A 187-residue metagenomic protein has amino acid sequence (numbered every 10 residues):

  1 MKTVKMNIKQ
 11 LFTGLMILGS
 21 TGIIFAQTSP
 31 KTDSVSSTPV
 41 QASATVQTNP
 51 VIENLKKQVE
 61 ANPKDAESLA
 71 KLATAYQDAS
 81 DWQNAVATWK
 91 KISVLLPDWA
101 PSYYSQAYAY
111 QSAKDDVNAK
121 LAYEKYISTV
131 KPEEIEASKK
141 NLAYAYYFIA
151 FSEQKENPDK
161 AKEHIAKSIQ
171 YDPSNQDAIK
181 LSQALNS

Functional and structural regions predicted by a protein language model:
K56-N62, S128-K140: Flexible helix-coil transition and linker loops at the boundaries of alpha-helical arrays
Q58, K91-I92, K125-Y126, S168: Canonical positions in the second alpha-helix
K71, S105, K139-N141, F148 (+1 more regions): Canonical tetratricopeptide repeat
A79, A113, K155-E156: Structural motif corresponding to the intra-repeat A-B loop/turn of tetratricopeptide repeats
